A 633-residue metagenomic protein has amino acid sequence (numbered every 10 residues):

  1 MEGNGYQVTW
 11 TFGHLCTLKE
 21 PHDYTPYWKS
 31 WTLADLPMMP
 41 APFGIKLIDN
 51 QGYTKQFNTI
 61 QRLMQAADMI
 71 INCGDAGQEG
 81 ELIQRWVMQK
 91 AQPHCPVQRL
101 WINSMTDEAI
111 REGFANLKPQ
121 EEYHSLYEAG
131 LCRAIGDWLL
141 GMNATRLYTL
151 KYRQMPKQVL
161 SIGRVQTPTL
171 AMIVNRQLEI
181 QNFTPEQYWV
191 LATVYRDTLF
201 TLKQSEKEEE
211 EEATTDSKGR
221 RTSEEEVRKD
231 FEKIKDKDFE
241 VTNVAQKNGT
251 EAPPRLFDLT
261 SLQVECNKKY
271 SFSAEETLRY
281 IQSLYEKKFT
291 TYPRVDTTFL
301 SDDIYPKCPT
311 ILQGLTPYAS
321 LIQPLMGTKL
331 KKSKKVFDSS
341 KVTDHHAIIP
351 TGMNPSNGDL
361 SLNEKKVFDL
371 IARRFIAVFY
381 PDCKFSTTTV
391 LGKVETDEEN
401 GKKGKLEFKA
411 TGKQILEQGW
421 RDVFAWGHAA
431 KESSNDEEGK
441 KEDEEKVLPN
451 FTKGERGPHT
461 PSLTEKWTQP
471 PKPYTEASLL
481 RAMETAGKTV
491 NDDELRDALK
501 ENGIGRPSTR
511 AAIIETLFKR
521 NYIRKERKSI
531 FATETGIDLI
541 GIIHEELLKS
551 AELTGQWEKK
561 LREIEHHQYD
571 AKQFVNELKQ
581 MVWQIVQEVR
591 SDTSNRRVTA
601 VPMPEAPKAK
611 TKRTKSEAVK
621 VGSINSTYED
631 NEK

Functional and structural regions predicted by a protein language model:
M1-W138, M142, K218-R221, H428-K431 (+3 more regions): Intrinsically disordered, low-complexity regulatory segments
F12-T17, A76-G80, S104-A109, Y195-D197 (+6 more regions): Conserved nucleotide-binding/hydrolysis micro-motifs of P-loop NTPases
E20-P21, M69-I71, F200-T222, K560: OB-fold/S1-family RNA-binding modules
A41-F43, G52, N58-Q61, Q65 (+2 more regions): C-terminal or mid-to-C-terminal helical accessory/interaction module adjacent to the motor/catalytic core
I71-A76, P156-V159, Q246-R255, V264-Y270 (+2 more regions): Conserved short loop/turn motifs at secondary-structure junctions
K90, T145, N182, V227 (+4 more regions): Basic, low-complexity terminal or inter-domain segments flanking catalytic cores
A213-R255: Metal- or metallocofactor-binding catalytic centers and their adjacent structured scaffolds across diverse enzyme
